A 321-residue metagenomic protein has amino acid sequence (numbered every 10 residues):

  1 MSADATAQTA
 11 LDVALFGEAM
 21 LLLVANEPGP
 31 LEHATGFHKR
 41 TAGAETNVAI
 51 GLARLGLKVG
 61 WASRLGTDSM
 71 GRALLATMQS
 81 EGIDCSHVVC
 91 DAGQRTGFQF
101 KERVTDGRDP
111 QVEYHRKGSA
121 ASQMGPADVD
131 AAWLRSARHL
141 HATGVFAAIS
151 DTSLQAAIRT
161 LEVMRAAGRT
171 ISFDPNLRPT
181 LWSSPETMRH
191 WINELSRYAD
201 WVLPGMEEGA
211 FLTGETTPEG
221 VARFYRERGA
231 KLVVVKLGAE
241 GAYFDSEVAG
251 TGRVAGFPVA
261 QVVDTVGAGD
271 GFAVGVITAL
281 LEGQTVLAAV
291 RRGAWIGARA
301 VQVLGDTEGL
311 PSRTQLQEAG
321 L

Functional and structural regions predicted by a protein language model:
M1-A14, E162-A166, G214-L321: Conserved phosphate-binding/catalytic region of the ribokinase-like
S2-D84, Q261: Glycine-rich phosphate/adenosyl-contacting loop at the front of the ribokinase-like
I50, F98-E102, G241-F244: Short beta-strand scaffold segments in enzyme catalytic cores
L52, G205, G269: Short, conserved phosphate/pyrophosphate- and ester-handling motifs at nucleotide-, phospho-/glycolipid
K58, T170, W201, K231-L232: Proline-centered loop/turn at the N-terminus of a beta-strand
K58-G144, E318-L321: Conserved N-terminal subdomain of the carbohydrate kinase-like
A132-W133, E194-L195, R226: Structural alpha-helical scaffold elements that stabilize or flank donor/cofactor-binding regions in carbohydrate
H139, V145-R223, E240-A242: Conserved beta-alpha-beta core of the PfkB/ribokinase-like small-molecule kinase fold
